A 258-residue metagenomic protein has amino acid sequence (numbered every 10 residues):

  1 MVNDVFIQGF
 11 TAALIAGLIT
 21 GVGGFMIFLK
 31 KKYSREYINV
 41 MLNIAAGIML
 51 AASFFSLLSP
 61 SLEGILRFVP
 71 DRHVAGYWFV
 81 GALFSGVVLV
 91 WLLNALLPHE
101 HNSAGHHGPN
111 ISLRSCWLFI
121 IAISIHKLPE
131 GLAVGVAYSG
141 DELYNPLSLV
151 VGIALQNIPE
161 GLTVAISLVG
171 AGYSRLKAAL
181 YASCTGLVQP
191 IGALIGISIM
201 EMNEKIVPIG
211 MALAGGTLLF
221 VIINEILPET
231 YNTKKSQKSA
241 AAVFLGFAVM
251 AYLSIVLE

Functional and structural regions predicted by a protein language model:
M1-E258: Intrinsically disordered, metal-sensing/regulatory segments
